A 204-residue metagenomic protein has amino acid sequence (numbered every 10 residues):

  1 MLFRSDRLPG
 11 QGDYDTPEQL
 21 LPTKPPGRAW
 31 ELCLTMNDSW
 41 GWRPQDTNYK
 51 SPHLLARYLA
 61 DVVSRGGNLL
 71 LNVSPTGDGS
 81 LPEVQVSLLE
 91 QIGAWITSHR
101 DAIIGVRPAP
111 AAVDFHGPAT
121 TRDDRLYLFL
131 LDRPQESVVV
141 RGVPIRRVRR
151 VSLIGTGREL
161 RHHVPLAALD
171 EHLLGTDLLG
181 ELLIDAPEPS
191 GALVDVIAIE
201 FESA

Functional and structural regions predicted by a protein language model:
M1-A204: Mature catalytic domains of secreted/periplasmic carbohydrate-active enzymes
